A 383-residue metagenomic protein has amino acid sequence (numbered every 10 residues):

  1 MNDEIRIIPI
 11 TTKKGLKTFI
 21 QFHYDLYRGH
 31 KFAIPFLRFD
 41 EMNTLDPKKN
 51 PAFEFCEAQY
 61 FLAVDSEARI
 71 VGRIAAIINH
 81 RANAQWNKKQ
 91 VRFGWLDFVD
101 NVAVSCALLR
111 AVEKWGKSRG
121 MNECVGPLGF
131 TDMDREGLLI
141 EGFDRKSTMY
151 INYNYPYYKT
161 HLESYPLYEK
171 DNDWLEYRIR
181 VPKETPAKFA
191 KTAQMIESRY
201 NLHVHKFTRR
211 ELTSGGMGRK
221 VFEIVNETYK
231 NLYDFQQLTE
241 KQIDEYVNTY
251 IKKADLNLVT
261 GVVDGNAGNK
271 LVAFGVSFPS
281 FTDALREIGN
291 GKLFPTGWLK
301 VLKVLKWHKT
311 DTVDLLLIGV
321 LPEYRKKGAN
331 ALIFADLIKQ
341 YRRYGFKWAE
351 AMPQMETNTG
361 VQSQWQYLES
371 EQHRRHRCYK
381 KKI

Functional and structural regions predicted by a protein language model:
M1-F32: Generic start-of-chain signal for non-secretory N-termini
N2-I5, N152-L232: Acyltransferase donor/substrate-recognition loop-hinge adjacent to the catalytic core
H23-S66, I74-A84, K206-I318: A conserved beta-strand-loop-helix scaffold within acyl/acetyltransferase catalytic domains
I70, H80-N83, D132-D134, E184 (+4 more regions): Flexible loop/turn segments at secondary-structure boundaries
N83-L167, G289-Y367: Acyl-donor binding region in acyl/amide transferases
V125, R178, G261, V276 (+1 more regions): Short beta-strand segments
Y367-C378: A structural motif corresponding to the C-terminal lobe/cap of the Radical SAM core domain
